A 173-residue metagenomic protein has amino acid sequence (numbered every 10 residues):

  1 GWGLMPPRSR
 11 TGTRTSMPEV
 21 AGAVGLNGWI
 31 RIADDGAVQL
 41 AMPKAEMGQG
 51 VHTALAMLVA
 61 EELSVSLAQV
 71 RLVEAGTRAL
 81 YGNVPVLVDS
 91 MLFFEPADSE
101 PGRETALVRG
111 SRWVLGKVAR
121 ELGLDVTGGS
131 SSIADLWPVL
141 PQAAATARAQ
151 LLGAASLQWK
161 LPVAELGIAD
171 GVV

Functional and structural regions predicted by a protein language model:
G1-V173: Cofactor-binding beta-sheet edge motifs in enzyme active sites
